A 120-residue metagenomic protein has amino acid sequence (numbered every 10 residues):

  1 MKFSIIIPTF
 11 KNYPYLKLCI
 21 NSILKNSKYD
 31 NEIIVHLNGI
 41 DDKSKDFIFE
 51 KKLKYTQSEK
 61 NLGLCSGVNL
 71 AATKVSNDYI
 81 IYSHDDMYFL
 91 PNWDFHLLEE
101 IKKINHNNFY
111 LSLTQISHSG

Functional and structural regions predicted by a protein language model:
M1-S22: N-proximal low-complexity "stem/linker" segments adjacent to membrane-targeting elements
I20-N21, N69, N77, P91-K102: Short alpha-helix within the catalytic core of nucleotide-sugar-dependent glycosyltransferases
N21-D30: Short, acidic, metal-binding catalytic loop of nucleotide-sugar glycosyltransferases
L37-K45: A conserved acidic beta->alpha catalytic loop
S58-V75: Glycine-rich, basic loop-to-helix element that forms the pyrophosphate-binding segment of sugar-nucleotide handling
I80: Short aromatic/hydrophobic "clamp" motif used to bind/position activated sugar donors
H84-Y88: The conserved acidic donor/metal-binding loop of glycosyltransferases
N92-G120: Conserved donor NDP-sugar-binding/catalytic core segment of glycosyltransferases
